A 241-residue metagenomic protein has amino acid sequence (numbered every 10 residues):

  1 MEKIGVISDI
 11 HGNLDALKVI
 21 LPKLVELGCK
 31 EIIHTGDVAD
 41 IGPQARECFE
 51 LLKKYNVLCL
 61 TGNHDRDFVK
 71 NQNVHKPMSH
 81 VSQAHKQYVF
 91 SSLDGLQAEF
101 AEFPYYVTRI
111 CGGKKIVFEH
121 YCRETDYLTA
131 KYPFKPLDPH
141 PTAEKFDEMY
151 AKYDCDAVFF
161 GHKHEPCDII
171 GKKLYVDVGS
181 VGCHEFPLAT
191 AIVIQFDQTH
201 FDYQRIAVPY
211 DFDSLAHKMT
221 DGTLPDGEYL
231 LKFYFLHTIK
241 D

Functional and structural regions predicted by a protein language model:
M1-G5, T108-V117, G171-L174, Q198-D202: Beta-strand-turn-beta hairpins that frame and shape the catalytic cleft of phosphate-ester-processing enzymes
M1-Y55, D226-G227: N-terminal active-site segment of His-dependent metallophosphoesterases
I7-S8, I32-D37, L58-N63, E119 (+2 more regions): Active-site neighborhood of phospho(di)ester-bond hydrolases with catalytic His/Asp-centered motifs
H11-A16, D40-P43, H64-K70, E124-T125 (+2 more regions): Active-site environment of divalent metal-dependent phosphoester hydrolases
L24-G28, C111-G112, K152-D154, Q198: Glycine-rich phosphate-binding loop signature in dinucleotide/nucleotide-binding domains
Y55-R109, K114, P136-K152: Active-site neighborhood of divalent metal-dependent phosphoester bond hydrolases
A130-I169, K173-Y175: Anionic-ligand binding region
D168-D241: Acidic, His/Gly-rich catalytic cores of divalent-metal-dependent hydrolytic chemistry
